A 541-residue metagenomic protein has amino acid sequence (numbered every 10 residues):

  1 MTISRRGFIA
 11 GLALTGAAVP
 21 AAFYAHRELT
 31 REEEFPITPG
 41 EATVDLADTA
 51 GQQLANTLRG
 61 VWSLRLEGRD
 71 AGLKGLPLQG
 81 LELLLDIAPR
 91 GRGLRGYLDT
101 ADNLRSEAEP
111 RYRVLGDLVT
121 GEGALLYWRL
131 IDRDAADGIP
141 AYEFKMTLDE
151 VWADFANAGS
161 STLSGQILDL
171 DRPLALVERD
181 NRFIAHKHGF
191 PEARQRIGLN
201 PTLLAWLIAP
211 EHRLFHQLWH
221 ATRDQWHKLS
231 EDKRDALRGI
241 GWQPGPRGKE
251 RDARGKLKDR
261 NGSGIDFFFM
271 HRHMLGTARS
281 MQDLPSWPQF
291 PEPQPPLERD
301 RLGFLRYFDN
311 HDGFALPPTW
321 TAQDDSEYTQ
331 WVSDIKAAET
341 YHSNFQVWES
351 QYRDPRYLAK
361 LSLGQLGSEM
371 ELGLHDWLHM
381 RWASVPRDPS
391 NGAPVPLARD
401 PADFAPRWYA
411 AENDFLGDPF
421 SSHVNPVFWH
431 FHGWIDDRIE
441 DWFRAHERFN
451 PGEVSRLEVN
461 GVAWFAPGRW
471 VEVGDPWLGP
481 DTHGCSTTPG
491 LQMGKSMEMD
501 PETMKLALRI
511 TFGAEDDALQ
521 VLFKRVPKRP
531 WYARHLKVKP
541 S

Functional and structural regions predicted by a protein language model:
M1-T15: N-terminal secretory signal peptides and thylakoid transit peptides that target proteins across membranes
S4-G7, A22-Q52: C-terminal segment of N-terminal export signals and the immediately downstream linker at the start of the mature
R5, G51, A124, P501-M504 (+1 more regions): Short amphipathic alpha-helical segments that mediate assembly, nucleic-acid/protein binding, or membrane association
T15-A22: Terminal signal-anchor or tail-anchor transmembrane helices that tether membrane-associated enzymes to cellular
G16, D70-G72, R279-Q282: Short amphipathic alpha-helical segments with coiled-coil-like heptad repeat character
I37-D154, A158, S164-I167, A175-F183: Central antiparallel beta-sheet cores of small beta-barrel/beta-sandwich binding domains
F183-G189: Generic detector of short, aliphatic-rich beta-strand segments that form the cores of beta-sheets in diverse domain
G189-S541: Intrinsically disordered, flexible peripheral segments
